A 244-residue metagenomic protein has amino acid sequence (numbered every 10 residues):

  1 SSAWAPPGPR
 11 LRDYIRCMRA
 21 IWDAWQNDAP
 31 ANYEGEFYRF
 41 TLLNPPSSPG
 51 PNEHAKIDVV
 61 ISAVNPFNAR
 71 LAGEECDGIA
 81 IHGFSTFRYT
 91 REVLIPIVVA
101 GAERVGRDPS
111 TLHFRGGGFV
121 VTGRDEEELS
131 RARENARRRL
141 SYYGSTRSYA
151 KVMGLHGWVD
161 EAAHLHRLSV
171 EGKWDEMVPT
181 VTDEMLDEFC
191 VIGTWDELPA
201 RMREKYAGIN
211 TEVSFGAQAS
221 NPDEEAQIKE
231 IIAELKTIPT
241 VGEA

Functional and structural regions predicted by a protein language model:
S1-A244: Active-site-adjacent structural elements that line small-molecule/cofactor binding pockets in enzymes
